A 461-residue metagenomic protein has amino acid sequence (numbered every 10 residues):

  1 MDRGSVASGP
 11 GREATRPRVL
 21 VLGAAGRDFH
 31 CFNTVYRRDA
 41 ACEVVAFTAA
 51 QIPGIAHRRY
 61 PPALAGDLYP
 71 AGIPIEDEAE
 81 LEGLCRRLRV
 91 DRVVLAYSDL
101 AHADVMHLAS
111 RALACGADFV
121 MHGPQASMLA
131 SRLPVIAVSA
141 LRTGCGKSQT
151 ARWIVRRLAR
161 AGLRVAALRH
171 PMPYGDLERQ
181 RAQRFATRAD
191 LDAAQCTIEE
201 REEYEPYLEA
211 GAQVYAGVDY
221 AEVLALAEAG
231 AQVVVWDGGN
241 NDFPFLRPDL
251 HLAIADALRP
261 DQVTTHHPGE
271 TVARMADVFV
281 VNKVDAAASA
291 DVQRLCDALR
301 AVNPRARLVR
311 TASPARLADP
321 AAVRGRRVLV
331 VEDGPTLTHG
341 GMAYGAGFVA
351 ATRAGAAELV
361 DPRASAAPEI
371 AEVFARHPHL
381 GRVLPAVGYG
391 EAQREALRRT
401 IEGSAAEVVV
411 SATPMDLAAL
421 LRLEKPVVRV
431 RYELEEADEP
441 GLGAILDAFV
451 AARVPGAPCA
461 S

Functional and structural regions predicted by a protein language model:
R3, E82, L88, I136-S139 (+6 more regions): Flexible phosphate-sensing "switch/lid" loops adjacent to ATP/NTP-binding sites across phosphate-transfer
T15-V90, E358-A371: A solvent-exposed beta-alpha-beta segment
R16, R132, G325: Phosphate-coordination loops involved in phosphoryl transfer and adenosine-cofactor binding
L22, S139-A140: Residues at the beta-strand->loop junction immediately N-terminal to the Walker
P62-Q125, R394, G403-M415: Phosphate-bearing ligand-interacting subdomains that bind or position ATP/ADP/UDP/GDP/NAD(P) or nucleotide-linked
S127-L133: Phosphate-binding P-loop
C145-G146: Conserved glycine(s) of the Walker
